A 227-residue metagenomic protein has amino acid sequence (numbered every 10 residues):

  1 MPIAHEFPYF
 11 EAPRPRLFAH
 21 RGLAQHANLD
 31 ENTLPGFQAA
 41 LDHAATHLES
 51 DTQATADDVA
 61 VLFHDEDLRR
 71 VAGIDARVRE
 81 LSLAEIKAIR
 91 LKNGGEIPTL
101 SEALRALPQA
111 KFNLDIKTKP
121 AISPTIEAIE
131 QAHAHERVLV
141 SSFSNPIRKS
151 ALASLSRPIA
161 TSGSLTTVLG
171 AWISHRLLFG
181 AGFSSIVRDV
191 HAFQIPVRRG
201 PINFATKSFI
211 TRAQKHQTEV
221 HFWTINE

Functional and structural regions predicted by a protein language model:
M1-E227: Phosphate-group recognition and catalysis centered on beta-loop-alpha active-site segments
